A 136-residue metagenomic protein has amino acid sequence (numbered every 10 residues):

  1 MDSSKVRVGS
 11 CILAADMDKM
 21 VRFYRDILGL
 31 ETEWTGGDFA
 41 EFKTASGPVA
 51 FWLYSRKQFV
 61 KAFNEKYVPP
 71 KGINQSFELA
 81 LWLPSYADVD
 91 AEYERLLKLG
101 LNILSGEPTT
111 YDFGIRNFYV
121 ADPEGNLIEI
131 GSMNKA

Functional and structural regions predicted by a protein language model:
M1-S3, Y93-A136: Vicinal oxygen chelate
M1-V21, E78-L81, M133-A136: N-terminal beta-strand motif that seeds the catalytic metal site of vicinal oxygen chelate
D2, T32, E41-K43, V68-K71 (+1 more regions): Short secondary-structure boundary/capping segments
K5, G37, S46-P48, G72-S76: Short connector loops at helix/strand junctions that flank enzyme active sites, especially segments positioning acidic
C11-V60: Core segments of cupin and vicinal oxygen chelate
D16, S85-D88: Alpha-helix N-cap recognition
F23, A87-E94: Short amphipathic alpha-helices within nucleic acid-binding modules
R56-P70: Short, flexible, mixed-charge acidic loops at enzyme active sites
